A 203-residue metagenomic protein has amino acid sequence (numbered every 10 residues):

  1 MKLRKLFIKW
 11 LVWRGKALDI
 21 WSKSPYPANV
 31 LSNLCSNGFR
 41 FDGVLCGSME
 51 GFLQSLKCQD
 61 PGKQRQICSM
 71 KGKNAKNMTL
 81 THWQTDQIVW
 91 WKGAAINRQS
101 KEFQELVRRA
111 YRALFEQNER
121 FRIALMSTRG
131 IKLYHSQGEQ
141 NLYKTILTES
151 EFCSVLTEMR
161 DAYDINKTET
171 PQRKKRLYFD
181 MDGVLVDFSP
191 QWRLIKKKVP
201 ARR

Functional and structural regions predicted by a protein language model:
K2-R173: Charged, low-complexity intrinsically disordered segments
R173-R203: Active-site neighborhood of HAD-like aspartate-dependent phosphohydrolases
